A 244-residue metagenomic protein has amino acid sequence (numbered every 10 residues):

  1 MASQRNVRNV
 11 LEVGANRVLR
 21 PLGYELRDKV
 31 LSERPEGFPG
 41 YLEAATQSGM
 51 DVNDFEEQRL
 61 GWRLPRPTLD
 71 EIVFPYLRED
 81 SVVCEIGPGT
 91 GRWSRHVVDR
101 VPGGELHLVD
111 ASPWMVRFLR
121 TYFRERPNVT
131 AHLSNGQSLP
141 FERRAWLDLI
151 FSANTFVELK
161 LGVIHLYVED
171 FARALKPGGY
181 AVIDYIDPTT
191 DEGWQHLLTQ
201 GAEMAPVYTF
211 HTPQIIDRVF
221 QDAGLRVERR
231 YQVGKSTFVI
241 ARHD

Functional and structural regions predicted by a protein language model:
A2-D80, I86-F141, L159-L166, D170 (+1 more regions): Class I (Rossmann-like) S-adenosyl-L-methionine-dependent methyltransferase catalytic domain, capturing the SAM-binding
F141-I150: A short acidic, Gly/Pro-enriched loop at the edge of an enzyme's catalytic core that lines a small-molecule cofactor
L149-G162: A short SAM/SAH-binding and catalytic strip from SAM-dependent methyltransferases
